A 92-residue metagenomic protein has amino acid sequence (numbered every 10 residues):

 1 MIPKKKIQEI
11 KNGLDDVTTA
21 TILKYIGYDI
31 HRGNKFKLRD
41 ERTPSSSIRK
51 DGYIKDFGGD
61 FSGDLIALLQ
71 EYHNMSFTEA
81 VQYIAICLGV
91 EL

Functional and structural regions predicted by a protein language model:
M1-L92: N-terminal structured subdomain of primase-like DNA metabolism proteins
